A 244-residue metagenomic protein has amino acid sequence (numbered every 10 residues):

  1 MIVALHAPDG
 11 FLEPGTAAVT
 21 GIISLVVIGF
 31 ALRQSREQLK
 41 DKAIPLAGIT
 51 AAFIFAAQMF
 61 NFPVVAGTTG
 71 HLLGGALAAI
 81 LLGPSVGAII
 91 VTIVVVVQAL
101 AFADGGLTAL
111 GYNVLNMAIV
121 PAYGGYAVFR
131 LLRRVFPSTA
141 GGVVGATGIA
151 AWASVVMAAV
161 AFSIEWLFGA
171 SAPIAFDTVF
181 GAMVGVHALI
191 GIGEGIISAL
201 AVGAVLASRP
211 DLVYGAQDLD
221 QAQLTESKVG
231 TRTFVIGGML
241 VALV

Functional and structural regions predicted by a protein language model:
M1-F11, V19-R33, E37-K40, T178-A242: Alpha-helical transmembrane segments and their cytosolic interface
H6-E13, A18-L77: Hydrophobic transmembrane alpha-helices
K40-I49, I89-I93, Y112-M117, G142-I149: Cytoplasmic-side transmembrane-helix entry/capping segments in multi-pass membrane proteins
I54, P121, G125, S154-F162 (+5 more regions): Alpha-helical transmembrane segments of multipass membrane proteins
Q58-A122: Alpha-helical membrane segments and adjacent membrane-interface helices in multi-pass membrane proteins
L73-G74, T139-A151, V229-V241: Alpha-helical transmembrane segments and their helix-start/interface "positive-inside/aromatic belt" motifs in integral
N116-F162: Short helix-perturbing small/polar motifs within transmembrane alpha-helices
V143-I197: Core active-site phosphate/anionic-ligand binding loop and the adjoining beta-turn-alpha structural block in enzyme
